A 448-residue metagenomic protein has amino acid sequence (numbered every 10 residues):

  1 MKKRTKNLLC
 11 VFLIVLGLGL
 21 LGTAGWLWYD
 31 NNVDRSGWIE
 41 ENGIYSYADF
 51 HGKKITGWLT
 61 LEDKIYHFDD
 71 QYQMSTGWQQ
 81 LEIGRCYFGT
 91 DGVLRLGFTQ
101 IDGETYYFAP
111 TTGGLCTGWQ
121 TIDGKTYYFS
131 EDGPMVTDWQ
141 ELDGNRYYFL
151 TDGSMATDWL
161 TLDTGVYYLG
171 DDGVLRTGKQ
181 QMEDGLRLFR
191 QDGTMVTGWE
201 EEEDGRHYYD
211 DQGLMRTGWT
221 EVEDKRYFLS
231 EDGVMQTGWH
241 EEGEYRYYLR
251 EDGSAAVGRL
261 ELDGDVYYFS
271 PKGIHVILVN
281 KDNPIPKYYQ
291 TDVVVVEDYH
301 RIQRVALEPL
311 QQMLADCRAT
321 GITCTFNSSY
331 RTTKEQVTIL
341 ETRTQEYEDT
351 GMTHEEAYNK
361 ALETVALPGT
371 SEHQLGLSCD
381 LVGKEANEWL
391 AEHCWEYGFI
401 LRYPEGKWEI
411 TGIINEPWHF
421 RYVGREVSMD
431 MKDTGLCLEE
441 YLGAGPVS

Functional and structural regions predicted by a protein language model:
K2-H275, E308, E392: Extracellular adhesion/carbohydrate-binding repeat motifs centered on closely spaced tryptophans
E261-S448: Extracytoplasmic cell-surface/polysaccharide-interacting catalytic and binding patches
